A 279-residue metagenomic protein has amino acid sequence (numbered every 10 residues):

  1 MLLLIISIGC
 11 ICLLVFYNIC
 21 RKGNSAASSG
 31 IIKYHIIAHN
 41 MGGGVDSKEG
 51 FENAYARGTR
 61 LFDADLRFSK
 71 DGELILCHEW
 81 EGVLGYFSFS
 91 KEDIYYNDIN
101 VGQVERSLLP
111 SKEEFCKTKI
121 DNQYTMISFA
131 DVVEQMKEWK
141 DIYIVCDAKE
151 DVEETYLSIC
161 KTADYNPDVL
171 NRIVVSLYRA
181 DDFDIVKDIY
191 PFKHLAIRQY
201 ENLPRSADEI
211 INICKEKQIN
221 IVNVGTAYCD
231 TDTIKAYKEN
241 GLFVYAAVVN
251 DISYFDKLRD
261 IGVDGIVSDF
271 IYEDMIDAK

Functional and structural regions predicted by a protein language model:
M1-K279: Phosphate-group recognition and catalysis centered on beta-loop-alpha active-site segments
